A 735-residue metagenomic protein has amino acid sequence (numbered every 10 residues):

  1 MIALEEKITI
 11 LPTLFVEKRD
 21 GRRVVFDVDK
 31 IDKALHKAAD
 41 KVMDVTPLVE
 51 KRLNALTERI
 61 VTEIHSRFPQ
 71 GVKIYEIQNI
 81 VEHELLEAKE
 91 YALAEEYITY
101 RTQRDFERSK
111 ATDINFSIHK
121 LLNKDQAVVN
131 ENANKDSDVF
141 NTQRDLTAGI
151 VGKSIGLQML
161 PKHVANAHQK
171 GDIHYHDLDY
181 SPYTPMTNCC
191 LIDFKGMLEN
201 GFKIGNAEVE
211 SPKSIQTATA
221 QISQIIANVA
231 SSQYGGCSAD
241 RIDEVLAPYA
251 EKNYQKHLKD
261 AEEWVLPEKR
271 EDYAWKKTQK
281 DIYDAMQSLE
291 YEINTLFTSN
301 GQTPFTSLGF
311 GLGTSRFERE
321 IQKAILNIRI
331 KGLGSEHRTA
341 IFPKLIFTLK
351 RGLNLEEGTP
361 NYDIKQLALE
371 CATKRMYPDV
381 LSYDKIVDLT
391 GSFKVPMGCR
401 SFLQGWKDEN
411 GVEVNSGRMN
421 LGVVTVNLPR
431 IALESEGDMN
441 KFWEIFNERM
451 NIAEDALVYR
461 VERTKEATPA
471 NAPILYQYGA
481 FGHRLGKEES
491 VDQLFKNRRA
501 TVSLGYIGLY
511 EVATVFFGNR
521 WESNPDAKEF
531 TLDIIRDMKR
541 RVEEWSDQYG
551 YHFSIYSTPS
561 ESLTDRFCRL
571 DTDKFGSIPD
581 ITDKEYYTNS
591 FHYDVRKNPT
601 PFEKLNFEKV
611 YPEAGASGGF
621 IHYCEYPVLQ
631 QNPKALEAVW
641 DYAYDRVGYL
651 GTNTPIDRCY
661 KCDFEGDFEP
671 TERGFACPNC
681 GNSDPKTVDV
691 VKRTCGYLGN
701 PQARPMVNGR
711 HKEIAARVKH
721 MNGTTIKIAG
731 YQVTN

Functional and structural regions predicted by a protein language model:
I2-L121, H711-K712, A716-R717: Charged, amphipathic alpha-helical regulatory modules used for macromolecular assembly or allosteric control
H36, P429-L433, V512-V515: Short connector loops/turns at beta-strand edges and beta->alpha or beta->beta junctions
T57-I64, E84-L85, F530-E544, E713-I726: Short, mixed-charge aromatic SLiMs
Q103-E107, D113-R498, N519-R520, N524-K686 (+1 more regions): Conserved catalytic cores of very large enzyme subunits
E244, V502-V515, R536, R693: Contiguous, well-ordered alpha-helical segments that form the cores/surfaces of helical PPI scaffolds
I282-M286, E290, V515, V707-I714: Metallocofactor- and cofactor-centric catalytic cores in central/energy metabolism, strongly enriched
G681-T734: Long insertion/accessory domains within large nucleic-acid-processing enzymes
